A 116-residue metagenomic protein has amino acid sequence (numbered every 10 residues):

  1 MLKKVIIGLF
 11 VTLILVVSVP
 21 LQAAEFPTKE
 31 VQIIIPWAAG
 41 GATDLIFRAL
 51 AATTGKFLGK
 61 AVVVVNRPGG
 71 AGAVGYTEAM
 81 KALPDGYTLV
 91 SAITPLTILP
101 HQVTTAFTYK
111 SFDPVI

Functional and structural regions predicted by a protein language model:
M1-L9: Bacterial N-terminal signal peptides that target proteins for export
G8-V17: Bacterial N-terminal signal peptides
A23-D113: N-terminal (or domain-start) structured segment
I116: Short, flexible, basic/aromatic active-site loop/helix in glycosyltransferases
